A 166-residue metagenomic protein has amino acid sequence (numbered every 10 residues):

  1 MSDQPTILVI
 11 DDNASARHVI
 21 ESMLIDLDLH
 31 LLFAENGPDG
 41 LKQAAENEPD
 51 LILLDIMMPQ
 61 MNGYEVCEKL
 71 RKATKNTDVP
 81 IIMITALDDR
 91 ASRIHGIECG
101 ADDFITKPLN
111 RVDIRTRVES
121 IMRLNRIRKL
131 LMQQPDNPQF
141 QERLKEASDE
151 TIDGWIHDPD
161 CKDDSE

Functional and structural regions predicted by a protein language model:
S2-T6, A14-L32: Two-component/phosphorelay signaling modules centered on CheY-like receiver
S15, E35-D39, N62-E68: Acidic catalytic/metal-coordinating carboxylates
N47-L53: Active-site beta3 strand of CheY-like receiver
M58: Receiver (REC) domain active-site loop signature in two-component systems and cognate sites in sensor histidine kinases
I105-V118, M122: C-terminal output helix
L130-E166: Acidic/His-rich, divalent-metal-binding segments that scaffold phosphate/diphosphate chemistry
